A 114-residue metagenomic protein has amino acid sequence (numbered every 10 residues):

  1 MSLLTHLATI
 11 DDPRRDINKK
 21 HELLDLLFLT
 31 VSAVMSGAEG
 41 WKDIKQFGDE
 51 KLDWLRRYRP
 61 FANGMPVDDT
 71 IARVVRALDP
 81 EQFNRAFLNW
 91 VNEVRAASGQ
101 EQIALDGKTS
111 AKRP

Functional and structural regions predicted by a protein language model:
M1-R113: Dynamic "connector" segments at or just before major functional cores
